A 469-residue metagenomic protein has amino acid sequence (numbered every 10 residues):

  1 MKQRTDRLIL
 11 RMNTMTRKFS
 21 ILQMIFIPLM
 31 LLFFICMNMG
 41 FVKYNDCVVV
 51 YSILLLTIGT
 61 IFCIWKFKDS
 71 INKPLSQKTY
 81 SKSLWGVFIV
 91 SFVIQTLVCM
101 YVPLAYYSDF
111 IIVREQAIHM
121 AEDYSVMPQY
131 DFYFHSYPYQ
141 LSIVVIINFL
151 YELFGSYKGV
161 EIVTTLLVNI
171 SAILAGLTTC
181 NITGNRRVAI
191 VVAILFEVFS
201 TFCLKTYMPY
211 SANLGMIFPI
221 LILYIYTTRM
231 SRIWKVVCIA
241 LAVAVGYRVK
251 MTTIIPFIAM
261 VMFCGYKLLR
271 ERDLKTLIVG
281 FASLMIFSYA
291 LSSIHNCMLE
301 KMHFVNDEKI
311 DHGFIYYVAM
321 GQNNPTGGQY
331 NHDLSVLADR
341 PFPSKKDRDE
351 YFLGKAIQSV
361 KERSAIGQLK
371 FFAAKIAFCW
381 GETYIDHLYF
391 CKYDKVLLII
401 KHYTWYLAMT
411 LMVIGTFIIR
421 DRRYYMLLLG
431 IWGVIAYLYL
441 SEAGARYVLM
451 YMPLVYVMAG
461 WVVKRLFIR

Functional and structural regions predicted by a protein language model:
M1-L97, T276-M285: Start-transfer (signal-anchor) and selected internal transmembrane alpha helices of multi-pass inner/ER membrane
K43-I53, G159, K370-Y437: Membrane-interface anchor segments at the N-terminal boundary of transmembrane helices in multi-pass membrane enzymes
V102-I118, E122-I146, F154, K158 (+2 more regions): Extracytoplasmic catalytic/substrate-binding loops of multi-pass membrane glycan-assembly enzymes
Y137, L141-V145, L153-I170, I190 (+1 more regions): Loop-to-helix entry region of an early transmembrane alpha helix in multi-pass inner-membrane enzymes
P138, G159-L167, V191-Y226, V249-P256 (+1 more regions): Multi-pass, polyprenyl lipid-linked donor-dependent membrane glycosyltransferases
I162-T183, L221, T410-I414: Transmembrane-helix motifs of polytopic, lipid-linked glycan transferases
A175-V198, Y424-L428: Transmembrane-helix signature of polytopic, membrane-embedded enzymes that assemble or transfer cell-envelope glycans
C297-I385: Membrane-proximal stem/loop segments at transmembrane-domain junctions that anchor or position
